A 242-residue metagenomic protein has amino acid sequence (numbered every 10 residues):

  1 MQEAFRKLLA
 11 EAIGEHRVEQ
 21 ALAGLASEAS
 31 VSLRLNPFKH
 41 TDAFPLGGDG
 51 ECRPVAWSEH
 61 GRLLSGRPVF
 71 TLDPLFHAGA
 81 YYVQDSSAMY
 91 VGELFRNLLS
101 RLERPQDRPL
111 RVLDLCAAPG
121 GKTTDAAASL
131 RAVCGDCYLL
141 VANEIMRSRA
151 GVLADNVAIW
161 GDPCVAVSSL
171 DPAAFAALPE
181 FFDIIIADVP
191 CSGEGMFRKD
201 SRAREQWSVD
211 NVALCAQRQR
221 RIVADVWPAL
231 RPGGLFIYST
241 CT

Functional and structural regions predicted by a protein language model:
M1-T242: S-adenosylmethionine
